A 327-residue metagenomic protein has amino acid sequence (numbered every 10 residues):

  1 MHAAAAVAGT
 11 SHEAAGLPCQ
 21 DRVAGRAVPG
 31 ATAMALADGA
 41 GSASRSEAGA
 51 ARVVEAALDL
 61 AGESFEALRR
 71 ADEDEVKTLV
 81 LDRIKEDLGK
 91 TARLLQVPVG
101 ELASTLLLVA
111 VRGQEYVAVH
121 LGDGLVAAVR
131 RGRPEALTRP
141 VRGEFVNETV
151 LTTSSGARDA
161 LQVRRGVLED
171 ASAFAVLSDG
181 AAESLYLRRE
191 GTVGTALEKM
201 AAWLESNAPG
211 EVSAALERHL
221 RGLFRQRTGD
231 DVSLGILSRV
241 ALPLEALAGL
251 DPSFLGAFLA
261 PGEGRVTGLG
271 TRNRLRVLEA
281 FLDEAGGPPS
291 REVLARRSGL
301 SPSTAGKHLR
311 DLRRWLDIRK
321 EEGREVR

Functional and structural regions predicted by a protein language model:
M1-D59, G124, G156-R158, V163-R165 (+1 more regions): N-terminal entry segment of metal-dependent catalytic domains or homologous docking segments
A3-L17, K85-V97, A128-E169, L204-R225: PP2C/PPM family metal-dependent serine/threonine protein phosphatase catalytic domain, recognizing the conserved
G16-A27, V99-G113, V117, R142-L187: Acidic loop->beta-strand submotif enriched in PP2C/PPM serine/threonine phosphatases
E55-R93, G194-L216: Helix-loop-helix
R69-V129, A160-L168: Catalytic core of PPM/PP2C metal-dependent serine/threonine phosphatase domains
R158-L282, V293-S303: C-terminal catalytic subdomain
S303, K307-R310: Key DNA-contact positions within bacterial/archaeal DNA-binding proteins
R313-G323: A short, conserved structural fragment
